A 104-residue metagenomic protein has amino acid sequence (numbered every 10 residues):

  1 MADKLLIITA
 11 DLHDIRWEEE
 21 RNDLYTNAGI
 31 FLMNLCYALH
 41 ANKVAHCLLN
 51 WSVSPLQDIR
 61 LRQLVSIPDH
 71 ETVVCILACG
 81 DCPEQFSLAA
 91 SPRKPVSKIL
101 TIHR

Functional and structural regions predicted by a protein language model:
M1-R104: Acidic, surface-exposed loops and disordered segments
